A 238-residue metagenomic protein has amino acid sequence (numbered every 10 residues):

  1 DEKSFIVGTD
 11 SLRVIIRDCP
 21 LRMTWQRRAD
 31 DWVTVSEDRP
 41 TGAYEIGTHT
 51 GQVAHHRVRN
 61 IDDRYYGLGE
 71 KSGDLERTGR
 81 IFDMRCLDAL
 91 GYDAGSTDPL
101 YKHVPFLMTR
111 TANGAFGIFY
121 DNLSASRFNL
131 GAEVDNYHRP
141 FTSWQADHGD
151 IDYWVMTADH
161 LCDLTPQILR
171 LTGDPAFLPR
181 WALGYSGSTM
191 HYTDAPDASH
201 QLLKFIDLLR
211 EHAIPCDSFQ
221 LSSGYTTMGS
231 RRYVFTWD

Functional and structural regions predicted by a protein language model:
E2-A182, S188-H191, A198-H200, I206-E211: Catalytic and substrate-binding clefts that recognize carbohydrates or anionic sugar/phosphate headgroups
R28, A43, P215-D238: Aromatic- and carboxylate-enriched substrate-binding clefts and catalytic-loop regions of carbohydrate-active enzymes
V134-D135, L203, Y233-D238: Short secondary-structure boundary/capping segments
W181-L183, C216-D217: Residue-level recognition of the N-termini of beta-strands and the immediately preceding loop/turn
L183-T193, S222-T227, R231: Aromatic-lined carbohydrate-binding surfaces of glycoside hydrolases
